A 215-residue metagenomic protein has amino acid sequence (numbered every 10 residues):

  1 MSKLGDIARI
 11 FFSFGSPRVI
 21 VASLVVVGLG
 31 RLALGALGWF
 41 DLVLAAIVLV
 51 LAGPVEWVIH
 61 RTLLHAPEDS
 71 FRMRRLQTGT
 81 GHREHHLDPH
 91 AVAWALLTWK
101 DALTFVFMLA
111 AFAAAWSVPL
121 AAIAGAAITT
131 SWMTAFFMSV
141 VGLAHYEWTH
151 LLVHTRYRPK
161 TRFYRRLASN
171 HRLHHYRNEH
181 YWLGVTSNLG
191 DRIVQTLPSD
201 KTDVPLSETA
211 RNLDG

Functional and structural regions predicted by a protein language model:
M1-V25, A93: Cytosolic-side membrane-entry/anchor segment at the start of a transmembrane helix
G15-V19, G28-R31, G35, V48 (+4 more regions): N-proximal short alpha-helices
S16-A33, V106-L120: Hydrophobic core of alpha-helical transmembrane segments in multi-pass integral membrane proteins
R18-I20, L42-A46, V106, S131-A135: Alpha-helical transmembrane segments
S23, L44-V48, A52, F112 (+2 more regions): Hydrophobic alpha-helical membrane-embedded or membrane-associated segments
G28-L44, V118-M133: Helix-coil boundary and interhelical linker segments in multi-pass alpha-helical membrane proteins
G30-Q77: Early transmembrane hairpin module of multi-pass membrane proteins
V58-G215: Membrane-embedded catalytic scaffold of the fatty acid hydroxylase/desaturase
